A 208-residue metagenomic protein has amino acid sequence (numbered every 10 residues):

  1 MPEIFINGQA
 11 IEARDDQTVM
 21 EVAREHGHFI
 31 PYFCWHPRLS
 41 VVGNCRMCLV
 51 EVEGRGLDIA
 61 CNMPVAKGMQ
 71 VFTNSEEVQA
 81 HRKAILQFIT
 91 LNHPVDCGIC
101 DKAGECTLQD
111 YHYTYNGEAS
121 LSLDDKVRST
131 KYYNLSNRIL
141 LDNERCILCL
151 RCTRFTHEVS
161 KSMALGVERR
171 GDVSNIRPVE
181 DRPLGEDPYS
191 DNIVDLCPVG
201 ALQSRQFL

Functional and structural regions predicted by a protein language model:
M1-N7: Eukaryote-biased recognition of intrinsically disordered, low-complexity regulatory segments
I4, L39, L196: Short glycine- and Lys/Arg-enriched binding-loop motifs that mark or flank ligand-binding interfaces
N7, D15, V42, R170 (+1 more regions): Short glycine-rich loop/turn motifs that provide flexible caps or phosphate-binding loops at active sites
G8, H36, D142-N143: Aromatic-flanked redox-active Cys/Sec active sites in thiol-based oxidoreductases, especially the WC-centered
I11-K67, E76-E77, H81: N-terminal cofactor/phosphate-binding cores enriched in small/glycine residues, especially glycine-rich loops such as
R46, E53-L208: Fe-S ferredoxin-like electron-transfer domains and their immediately adjacent linker/connector regions across
